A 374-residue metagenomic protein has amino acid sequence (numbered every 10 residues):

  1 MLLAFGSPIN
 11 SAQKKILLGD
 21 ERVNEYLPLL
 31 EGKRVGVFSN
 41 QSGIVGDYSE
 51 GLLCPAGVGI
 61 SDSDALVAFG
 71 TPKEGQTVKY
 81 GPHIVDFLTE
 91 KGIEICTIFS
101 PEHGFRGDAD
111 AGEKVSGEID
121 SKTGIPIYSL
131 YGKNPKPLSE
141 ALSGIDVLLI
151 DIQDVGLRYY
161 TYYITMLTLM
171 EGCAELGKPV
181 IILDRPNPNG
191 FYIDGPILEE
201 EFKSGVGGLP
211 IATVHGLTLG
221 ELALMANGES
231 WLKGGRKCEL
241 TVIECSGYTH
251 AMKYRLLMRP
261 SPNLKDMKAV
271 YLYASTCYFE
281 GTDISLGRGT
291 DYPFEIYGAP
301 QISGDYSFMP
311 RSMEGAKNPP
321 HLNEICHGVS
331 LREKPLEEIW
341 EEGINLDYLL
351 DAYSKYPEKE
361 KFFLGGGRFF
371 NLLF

Functional and structural regions predicted by a protein language model:
M1-Q13: Bacterial Sec-dependent N-terminal signal peptides
E94-E102, L183: Short internal beta-strands
G107-G112, I181-K203: Glycine-rich, charge-decorated loop segments at or immediately adjacent to ligand/cofactor-binding or catalytic sites
V115-G144, L157: Glycine-rich oxoanion-binding loops at beta->alpha junctions
D154-M166: Glycine/threonine-rich flexible loop motifs
K203-T276: Conserved anion/nucleotide-ligand pocket segment
S246-H327: Glycine-rich, aromatic-lined ligand/substrate-binding cores of catalytic and carbohydrate-binding domains
P293, G298-F374: Conserved functional hotspot residues or short segments at active or partner-binding sites across diverse domains
